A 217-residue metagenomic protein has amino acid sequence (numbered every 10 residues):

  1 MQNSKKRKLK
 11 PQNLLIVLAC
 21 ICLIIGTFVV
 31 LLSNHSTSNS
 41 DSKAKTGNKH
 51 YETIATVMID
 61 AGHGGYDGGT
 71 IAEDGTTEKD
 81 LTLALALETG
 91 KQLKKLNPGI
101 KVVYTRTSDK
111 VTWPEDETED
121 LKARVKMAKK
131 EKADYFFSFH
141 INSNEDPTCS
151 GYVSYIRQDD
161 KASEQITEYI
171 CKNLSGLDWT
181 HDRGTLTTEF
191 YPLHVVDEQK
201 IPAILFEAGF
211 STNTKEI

Functional and structural regions predicted by a protein language model:
M1-N13, C20-C22: N-terminal Lys/Arg-rich, disordered targeting/topogenic segments
L15-L31: Hydrophobic membrane-insertion alpha-helices, especially the h-region of bacterial N-terminal signal peptides
C20-C22, C149, C171: Generic recognition of cysteine residues
H35-M58, H63-Q165: Catalytic-core regions of hydrolytic enzymes
E131, S138, E145, G184-I217: Active-site-adjacent mobile loop/cap segments within catalytic or ligand-binding domains
K161-T187: Active-site-adjacent substrate-binding region of metalloamidase/peptidase-like peptide-processing proteins
